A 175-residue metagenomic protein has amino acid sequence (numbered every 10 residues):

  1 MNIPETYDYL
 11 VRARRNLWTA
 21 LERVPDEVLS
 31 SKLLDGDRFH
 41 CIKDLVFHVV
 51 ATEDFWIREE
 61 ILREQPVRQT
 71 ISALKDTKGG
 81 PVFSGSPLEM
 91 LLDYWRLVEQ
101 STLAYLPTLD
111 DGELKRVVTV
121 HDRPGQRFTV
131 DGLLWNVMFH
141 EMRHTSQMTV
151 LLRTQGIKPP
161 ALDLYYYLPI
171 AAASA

Functional and structural regions predicted by a protein language model:
M1-Y7: Active-site metal-coordination segments of metallo-dependent hydrolases
N2, L34-D37, F83: Pocket-edge positions in alpha/beta enzyme catalytic cores
P4, S30, E89-L92, K115 (+1 more regions): Generic detector of well-ordered alpha-helical segments enriched in charged/polar residues, highlighting helical
Y7-W18, V28-T77, H121-A175: Short, contiguous alpha-helical
P25-D26, D110: Residues that cap or delimit alpha-helices
K78-V120, F128-L152: Acidic/histidine-rich alpha-helical segments that form the ligand environment of transition-metal centers
